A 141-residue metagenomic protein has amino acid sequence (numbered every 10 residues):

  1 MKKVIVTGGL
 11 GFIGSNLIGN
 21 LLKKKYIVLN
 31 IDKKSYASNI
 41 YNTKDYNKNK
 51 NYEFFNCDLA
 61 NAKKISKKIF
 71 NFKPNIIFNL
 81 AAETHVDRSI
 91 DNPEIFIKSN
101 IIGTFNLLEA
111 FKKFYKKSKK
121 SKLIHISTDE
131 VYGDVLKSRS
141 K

Functional and structural regions predicted by a protein language model:
M1-K141: N-terminal Rossmann-like NAD(P)+-binding domain of SDR-like oxidoreductases, especially those catalyzing
